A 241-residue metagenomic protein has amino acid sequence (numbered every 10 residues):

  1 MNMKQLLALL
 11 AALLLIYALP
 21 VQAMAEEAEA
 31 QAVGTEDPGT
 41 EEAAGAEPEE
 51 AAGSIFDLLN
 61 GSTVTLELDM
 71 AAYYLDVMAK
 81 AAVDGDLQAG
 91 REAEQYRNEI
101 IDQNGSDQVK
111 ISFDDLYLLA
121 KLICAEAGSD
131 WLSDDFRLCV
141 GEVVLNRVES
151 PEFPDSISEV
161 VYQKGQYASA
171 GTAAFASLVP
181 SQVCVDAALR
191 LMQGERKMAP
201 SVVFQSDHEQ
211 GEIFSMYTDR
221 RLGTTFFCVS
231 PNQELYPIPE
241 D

Functional and structural regions predicted by a protein language model:
M1-I111, D241: N-terminal secretory targeting signals
E26, A93-D241: Bacterial extracytoplasmic/cell-wall-associated proteins, especially those involved in peptidoglycan
